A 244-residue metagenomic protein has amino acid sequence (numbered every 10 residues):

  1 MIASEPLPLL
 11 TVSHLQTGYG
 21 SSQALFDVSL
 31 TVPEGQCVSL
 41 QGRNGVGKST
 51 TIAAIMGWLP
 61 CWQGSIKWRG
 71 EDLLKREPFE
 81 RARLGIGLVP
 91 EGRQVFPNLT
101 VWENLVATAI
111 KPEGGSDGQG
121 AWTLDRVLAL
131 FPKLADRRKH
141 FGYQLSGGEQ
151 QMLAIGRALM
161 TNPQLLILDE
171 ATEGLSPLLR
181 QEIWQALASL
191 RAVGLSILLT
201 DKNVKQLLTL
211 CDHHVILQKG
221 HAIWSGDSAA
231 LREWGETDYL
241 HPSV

Functional and structural regions predicted by a protein language model:
Q41-R43: The feature captures the beta-strand-to-loop junction immediately N-terminal to the Walker
M56: Helix-to-loop junction immediately C-terminal to a conserved catalytic motif
G64-D72, L84, G120-L124, G226: Conserved ABC transporter NBD signature motif
A129, H213-S225, A229-V244: C-terminal boundary and immediately downstream tail of ABC-type ATPase nucleotide-binding domains
F141-L145, E149: Conserved ABC ATPase signature
A158-L159: ABC ATPase C-loop
L166-E170: Catalytic Walker B motif of ABC-type/P-loop ATPase nucleotide-binding domains
